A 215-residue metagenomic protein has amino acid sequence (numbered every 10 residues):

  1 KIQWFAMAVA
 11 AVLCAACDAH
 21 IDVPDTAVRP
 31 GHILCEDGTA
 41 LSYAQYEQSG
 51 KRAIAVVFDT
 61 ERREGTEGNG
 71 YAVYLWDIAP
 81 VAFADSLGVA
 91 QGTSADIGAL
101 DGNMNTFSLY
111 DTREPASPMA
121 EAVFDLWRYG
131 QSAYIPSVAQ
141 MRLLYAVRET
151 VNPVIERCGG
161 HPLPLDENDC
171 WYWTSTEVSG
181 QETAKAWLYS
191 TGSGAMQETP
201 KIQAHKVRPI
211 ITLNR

Functional and structural regions predicted by a protein language model:
K1-A15: Sec-dependent bacterial lipoprotein signal peptides
V12-A15, I33, E156: Secreted/extracellular small peptides and ectodomain modules produced from precursors
C17-Y129, K201-R215: Short, compositionally biased
H20, D25, F107, I155-C158 (+1 more regions): Terminal interaction module
V73, I135-P136: Short hydrophobic beta-strand that contains or immediately precedes a catalytic carboxylate
R113-S132, V138-S190: An exposed tryptophan-centered "aromatic clamp" motif
